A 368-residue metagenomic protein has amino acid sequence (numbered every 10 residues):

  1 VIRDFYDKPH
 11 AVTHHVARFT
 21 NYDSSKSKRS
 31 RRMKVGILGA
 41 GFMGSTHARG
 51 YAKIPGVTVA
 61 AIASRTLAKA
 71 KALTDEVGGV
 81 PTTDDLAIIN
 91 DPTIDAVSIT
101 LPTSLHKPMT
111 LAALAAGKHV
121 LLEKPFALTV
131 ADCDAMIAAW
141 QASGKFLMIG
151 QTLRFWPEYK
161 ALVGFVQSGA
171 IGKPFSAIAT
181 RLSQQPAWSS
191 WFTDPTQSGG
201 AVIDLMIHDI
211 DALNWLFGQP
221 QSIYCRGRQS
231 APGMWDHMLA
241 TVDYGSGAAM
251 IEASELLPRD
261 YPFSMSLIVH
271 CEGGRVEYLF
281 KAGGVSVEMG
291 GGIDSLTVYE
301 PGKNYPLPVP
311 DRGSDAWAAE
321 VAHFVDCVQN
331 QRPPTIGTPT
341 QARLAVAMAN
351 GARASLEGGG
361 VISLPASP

Functional and structural regions predicted by a protein language model:
V1-R31: Intrinsic disorder/low-complexity segments
K8, K28-R29, A96-I99, V325-P368: C-terminal helix-rich "cap/oligomerization" subdomain common to oxidoreductases
K28-V77: N-terminal Rossmann-like dinucleotide-binding module
V77-A139: Beta-loop-alpha module in the N-terminal Rossmann-like domain of NAD(P)-dependent dehydrogenases, especially those
G79, A116-K118, S143-K145, Y244-A248: A short helix->loop->beta-strand "cap" motif at the edges of active sites that frequently abuts
T83, L122-E123, L147-I149, Y278 (+1 more regions): Hydrophobic residues in well-ordered beta-strands that form the structural core
F146, L153-P232, M238-L239, A248 (+1 more regions): Predominantly a Rossmann-like dinucleotide-binding segment in NAD(P)-dependent oxidoreductases
I210-V285, A318-R332, S367: Contiguous beta-strand/loop segments that form the cofactor/metal-binding neighborhood of enzyme cores
